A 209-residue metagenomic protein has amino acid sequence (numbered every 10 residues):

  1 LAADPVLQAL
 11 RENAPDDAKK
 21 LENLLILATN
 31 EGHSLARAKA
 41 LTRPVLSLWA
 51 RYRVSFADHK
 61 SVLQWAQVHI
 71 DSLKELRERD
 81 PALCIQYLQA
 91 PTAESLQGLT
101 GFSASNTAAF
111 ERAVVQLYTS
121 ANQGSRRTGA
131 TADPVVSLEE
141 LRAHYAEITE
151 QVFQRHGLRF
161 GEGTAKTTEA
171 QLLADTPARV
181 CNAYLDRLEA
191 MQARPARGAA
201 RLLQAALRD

Functional and structural regions predicted by a protein language model:
L1-A14, R51-V62, I85, A90 (+4 more regions): Aliphatic-rich, non-membrane protein domains
L1-E94: N-terminal Sec/ER secretory leader and immediately downstream segment of secreted/extracellular precursors
A3, L7, A18-E22, L35 (+5 more regions): An amphipathic alpha-helix signature
L10, K19, N30, S34 (+7 more regions): An almost-null, non-specific background feature that weakly reflects generic protein context rather than any particular
A14, L25, T29, W49-R53 (+6 more regions): Generic secondary-structure transition motif, activating predominantly at the C-termini of alpha-helices
K74-T167: Extended amphipathic alpha-helical interaction segments
V152-D209: A cross-kingdom marker for long, charged
